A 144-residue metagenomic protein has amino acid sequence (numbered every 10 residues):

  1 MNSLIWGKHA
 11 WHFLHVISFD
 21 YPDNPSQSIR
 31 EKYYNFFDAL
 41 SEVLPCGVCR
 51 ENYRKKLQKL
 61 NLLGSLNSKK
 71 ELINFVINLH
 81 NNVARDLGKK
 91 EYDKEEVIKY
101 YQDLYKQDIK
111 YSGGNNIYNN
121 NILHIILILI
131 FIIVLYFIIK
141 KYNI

Functional and structural regions predicted by a protein language model:
M1-I144: Aromatic-rich, lipid-facing transmembrane alpha helices and their immediate juxtamembrane interface loops in integral
